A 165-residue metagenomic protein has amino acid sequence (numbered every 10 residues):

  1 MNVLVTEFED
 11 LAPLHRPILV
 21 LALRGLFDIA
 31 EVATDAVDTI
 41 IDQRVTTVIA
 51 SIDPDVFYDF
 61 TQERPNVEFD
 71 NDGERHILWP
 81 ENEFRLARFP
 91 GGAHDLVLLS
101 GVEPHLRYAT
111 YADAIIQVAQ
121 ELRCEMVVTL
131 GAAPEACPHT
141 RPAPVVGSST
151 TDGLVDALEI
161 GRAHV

Functional and structural regions predicted by a protein language model:
M1-G101: N-terminal short beta-loop-beta anion/metal-coordinating cradle
V32-T34, P54, E63, T110-D113 (+2 more regions): General "foldedness" signal
D38-D42, Q117, D156: Charged/polar, solvent-exposed surface patches and flexible loops
H94, V102-G153: Internal, conserved structured core segments that host functional sites
V155-G161: Acidic/polar active-site rim loop that often engages polyanionic ligands
A163-V165: Conserved small/polar residues in nucleotide/adenosyl-binding loops
